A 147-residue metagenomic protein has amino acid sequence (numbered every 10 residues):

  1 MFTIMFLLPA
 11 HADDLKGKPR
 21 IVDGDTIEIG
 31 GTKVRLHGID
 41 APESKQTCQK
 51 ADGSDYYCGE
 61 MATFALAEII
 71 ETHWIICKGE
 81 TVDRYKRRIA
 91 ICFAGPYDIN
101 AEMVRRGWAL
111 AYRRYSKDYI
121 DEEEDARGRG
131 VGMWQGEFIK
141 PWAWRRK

Functional and structural regions predicted by a protein language model:
F2-K147: Small beta-barrel nucleic-acid-binding modules, primarily SNase/OB-fold domains and secondarily Tudor-like barrels
